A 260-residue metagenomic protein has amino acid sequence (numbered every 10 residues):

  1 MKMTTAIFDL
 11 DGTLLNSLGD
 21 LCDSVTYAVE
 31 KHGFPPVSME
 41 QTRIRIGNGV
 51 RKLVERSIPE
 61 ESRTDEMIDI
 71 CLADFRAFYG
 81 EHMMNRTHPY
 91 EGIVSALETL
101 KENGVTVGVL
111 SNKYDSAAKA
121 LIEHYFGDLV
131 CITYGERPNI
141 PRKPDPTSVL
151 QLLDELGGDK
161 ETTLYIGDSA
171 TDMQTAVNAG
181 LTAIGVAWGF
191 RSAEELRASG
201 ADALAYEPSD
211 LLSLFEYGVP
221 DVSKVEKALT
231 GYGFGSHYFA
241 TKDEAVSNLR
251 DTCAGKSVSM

Functional and structural regions predicted by a protein language model:
M1-I44: Active-site neighborhood of HAD-like aspartate-dependent phosphohydrolases
K2, G80-V109, D115-E123, P146: Short, acidic loop-to-helix structural element flanking the phosphoryl-transfer center in phosphate-processing enzymes
A28-V29, G49-R63, L121, L152-L153: Helix-loop "lid/cap" segments that line or gate small-molecule binding pockets
H32, R56-S95: Metal-dependent phosphoesterase signature
N85-H88, Y114-I166, A170-A179, A193-E195: Substrate-recognition "cap/lid" segment bordering the active-site pocket of phosphatases
W188-A198, D221-V225: Short, glycine/polar-rich helix-capping loops at beta-to-alpha or helix-loop-helix junctions that flank or form
V222-M260: N-terminal active-site beta-alpha-beta segment that forms phosphate/nucleotide-binding and substrate-recognition loops
